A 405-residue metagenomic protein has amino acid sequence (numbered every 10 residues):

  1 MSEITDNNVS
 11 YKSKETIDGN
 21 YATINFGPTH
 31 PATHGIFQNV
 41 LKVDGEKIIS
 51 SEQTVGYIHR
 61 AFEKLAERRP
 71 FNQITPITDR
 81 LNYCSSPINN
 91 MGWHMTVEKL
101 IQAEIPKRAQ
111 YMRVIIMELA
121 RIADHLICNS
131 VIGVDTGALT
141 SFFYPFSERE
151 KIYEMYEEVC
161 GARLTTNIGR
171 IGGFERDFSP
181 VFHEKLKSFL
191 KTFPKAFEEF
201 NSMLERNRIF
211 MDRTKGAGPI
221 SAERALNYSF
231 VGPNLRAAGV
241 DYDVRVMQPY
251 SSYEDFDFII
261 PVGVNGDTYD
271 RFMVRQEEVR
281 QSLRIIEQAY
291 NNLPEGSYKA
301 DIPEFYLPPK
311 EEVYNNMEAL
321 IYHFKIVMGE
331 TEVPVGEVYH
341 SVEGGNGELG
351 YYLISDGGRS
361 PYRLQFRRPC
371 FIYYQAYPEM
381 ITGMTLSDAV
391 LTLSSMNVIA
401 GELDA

Functional and structural regions predicted by a protein language model:
M1-A405: Metal/cofactor-centered catalytic core regions of large enzymes
